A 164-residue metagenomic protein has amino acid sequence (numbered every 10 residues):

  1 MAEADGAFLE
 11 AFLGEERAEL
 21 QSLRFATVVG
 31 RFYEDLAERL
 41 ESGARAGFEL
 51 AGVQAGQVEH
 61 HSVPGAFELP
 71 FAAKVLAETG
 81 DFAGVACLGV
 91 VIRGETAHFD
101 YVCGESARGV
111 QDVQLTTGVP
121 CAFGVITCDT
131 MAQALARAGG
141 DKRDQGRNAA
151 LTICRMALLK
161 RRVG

Functional and structural regions predicted by a protein language model:
E3-D5, L13-G14, F99-D100, G104-G164: C-terminal binding/interaction regions
L13-P64: Glycine-rich phosphate/diphosphate-binding loop of Rossmann-like nucleotide-binding domains
S22-R24, A55, G80-A83, T116-A122: Short coil/turn connectors at secondary-structure junctions
L23, R31, D35, R39 (+6 more regions): Residues at secondary-structure transition points
R31-F32, V90-V91, I126-T130: Short, ordered loop/turn segments at secondary-structure junctions
H60, A83-L88, P120-I126: Short beta-strand segments at enzyme active-site cores
H61-T79, V125-M131: Glycine-rich oxoanion-binding loops at beta->alpha junctions
E68-V110, G164: Glycine-rich phosphate-binding loop
